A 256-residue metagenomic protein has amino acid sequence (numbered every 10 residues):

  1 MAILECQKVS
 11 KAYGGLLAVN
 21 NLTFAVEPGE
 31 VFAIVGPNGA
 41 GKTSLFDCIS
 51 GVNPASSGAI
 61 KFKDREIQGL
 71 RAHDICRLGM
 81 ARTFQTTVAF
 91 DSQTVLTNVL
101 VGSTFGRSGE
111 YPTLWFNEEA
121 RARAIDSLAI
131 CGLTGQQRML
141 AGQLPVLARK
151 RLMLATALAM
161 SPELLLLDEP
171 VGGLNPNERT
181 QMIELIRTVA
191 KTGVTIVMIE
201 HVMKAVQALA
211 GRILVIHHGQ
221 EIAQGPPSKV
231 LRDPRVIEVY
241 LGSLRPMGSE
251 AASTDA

Functional and structural regions predicted by a protein language model:
V35-P37: The feature captures the beta-strand-to-loop junction immediately N-terminal to the Walker
S50: Helix-to-loop junction immediately C-terminal to a conserved catalytic motif
Q68-G69, S127-A148: Conserved ABC nucleotide-binding domain
L165-E169: Catalytic Walker B motif of ABC-type/P-loop ATPase nucleotide-binding domains
V206-A208: A short, surface-exposed alpha-helical micro-motif characterized by mixed small hydrophobic and charged/polar residues
